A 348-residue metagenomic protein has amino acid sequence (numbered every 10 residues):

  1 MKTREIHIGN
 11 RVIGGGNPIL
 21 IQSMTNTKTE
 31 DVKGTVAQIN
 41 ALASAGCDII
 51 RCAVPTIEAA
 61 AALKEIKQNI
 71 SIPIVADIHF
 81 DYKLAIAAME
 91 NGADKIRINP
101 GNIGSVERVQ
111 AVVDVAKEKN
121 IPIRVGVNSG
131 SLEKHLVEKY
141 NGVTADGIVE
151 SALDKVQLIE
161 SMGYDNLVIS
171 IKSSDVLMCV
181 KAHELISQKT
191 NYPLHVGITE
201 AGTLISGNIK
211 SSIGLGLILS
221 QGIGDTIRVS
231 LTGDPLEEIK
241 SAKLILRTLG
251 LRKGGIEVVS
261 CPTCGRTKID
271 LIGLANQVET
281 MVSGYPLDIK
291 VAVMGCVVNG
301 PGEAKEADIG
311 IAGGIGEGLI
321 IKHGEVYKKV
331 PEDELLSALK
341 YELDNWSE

Functional and structural regions predicted by a protein language model:
M1-M24, K117, T280: N-terminal amphipathic alpha-helix/helix-capping segment at the start of soluble metabolic enzymes
G16-G34, A53, I72-F80, L136-V149 (+1 more regions): Active-site mouth loops of central-metabolism enzymes
I19-T25, I50-C52, I74-I78, I96-I98 (+6 more regions): Hydrophobic faces of well-ordered beta-strands that scaffold small-molecule active sites in alpha/beta enzyme cores
N26, D31-V32, A43-K67, R97-S105 (+1 more regions): Glycine-rich, proline-tolerant flexible connector loops at the mouths of alpha/beta enzymes
I57-I78, A111-I123, H183-L194, V278-T280: Alpha-helix-loop-beta-strand connector modules within alpha/beta enzyme cores
N69-I72, M89-I96, K117-N120, S187-P193 (+3 more regions): Glycine-enriched alpha-helix->loop->beta-strand junction motifs that scaffold or abut catalytic
K83-R124: Hydrophobic or amphipathic alpha-helical targeting/insertion segments
N128, L136-S283: Catalytic alpha/beta core domains of metabolic enzymes, predominantly
